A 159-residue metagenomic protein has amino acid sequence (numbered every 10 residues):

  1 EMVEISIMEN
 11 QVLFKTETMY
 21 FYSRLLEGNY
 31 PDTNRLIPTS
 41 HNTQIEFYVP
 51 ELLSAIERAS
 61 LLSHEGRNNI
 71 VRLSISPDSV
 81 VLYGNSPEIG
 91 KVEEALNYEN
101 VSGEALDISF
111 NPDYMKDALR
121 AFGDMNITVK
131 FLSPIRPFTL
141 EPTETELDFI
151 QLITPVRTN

Functional and structural regions predicted by a protein language model:
E1-L26, H41-N159: DNA polymerase processivity clamps
L36-S40: Short hinge/gating elements
